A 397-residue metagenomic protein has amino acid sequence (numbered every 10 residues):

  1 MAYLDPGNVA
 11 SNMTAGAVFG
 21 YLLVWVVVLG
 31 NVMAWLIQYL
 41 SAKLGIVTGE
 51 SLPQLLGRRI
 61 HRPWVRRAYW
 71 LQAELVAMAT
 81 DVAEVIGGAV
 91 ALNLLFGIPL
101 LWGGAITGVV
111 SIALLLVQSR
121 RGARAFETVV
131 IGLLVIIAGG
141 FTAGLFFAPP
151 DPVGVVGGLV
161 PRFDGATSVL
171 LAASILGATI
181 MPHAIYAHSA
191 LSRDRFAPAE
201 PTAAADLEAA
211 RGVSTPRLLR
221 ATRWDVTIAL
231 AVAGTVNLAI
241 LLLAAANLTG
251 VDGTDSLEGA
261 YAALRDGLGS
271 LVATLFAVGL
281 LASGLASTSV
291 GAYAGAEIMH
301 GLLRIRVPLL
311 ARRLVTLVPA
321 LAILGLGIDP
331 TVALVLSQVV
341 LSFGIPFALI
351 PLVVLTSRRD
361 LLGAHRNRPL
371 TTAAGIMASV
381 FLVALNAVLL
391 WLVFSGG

Functional and structural regions predicted by a protein language model:
S11-G16, Y39-V65, V117-G122, V251-R265 (+2 more regions): Flexible loop linkers connecting adjacent transmembrane helices in multi-pass alpha-helical membrane transporters
T14-Y39, P53-R58, W102-G103: Extracellular loop-to-transmembrane helix junctions
M33-A42, W64-E84, L92-Q118, G177-A178 (+1 more regions): Helix-loop-helix module between adjacent transmembrane segments
W35-V47, S192-L207, R211, A231-G259: Extracellular/periplasmic helix-exit of transmembrane alpha-helices
P63-R66, L101-G104, I228, L271-A273 (+3 more regions): Loop-to-transmembrane helix boundary motifs in multi-pass membrane proteins
A68-E74, L95-V117, V135-G140, R306-A322 (+1 more regions): Transmembrane alpha-helical segments of multi-pass small-molecule transport proteins
I106-T107, Q118-G144, F163, V340-L341 (+3 more regions): Membrane-interface loop-to-helix entry segments
L134-V160, V169-A190, L352-D360, L385-G396: Hydrophobic alpha-helical segments and their helix-loop junctions in multi-pass secondary transporters
